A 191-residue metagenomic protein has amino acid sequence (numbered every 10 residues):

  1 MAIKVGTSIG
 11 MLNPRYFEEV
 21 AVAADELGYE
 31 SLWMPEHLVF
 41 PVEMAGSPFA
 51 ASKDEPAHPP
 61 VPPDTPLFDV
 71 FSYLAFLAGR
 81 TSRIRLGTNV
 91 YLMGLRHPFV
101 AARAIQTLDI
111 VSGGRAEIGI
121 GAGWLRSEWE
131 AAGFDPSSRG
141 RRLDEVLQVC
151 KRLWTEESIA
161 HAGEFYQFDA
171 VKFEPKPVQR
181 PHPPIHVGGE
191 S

Functional and structural regions predicted by a protein language model:
M1-S191: Active-site-adjacent structural elements that line small-molecule/cofactor binding pockets in enzymes
